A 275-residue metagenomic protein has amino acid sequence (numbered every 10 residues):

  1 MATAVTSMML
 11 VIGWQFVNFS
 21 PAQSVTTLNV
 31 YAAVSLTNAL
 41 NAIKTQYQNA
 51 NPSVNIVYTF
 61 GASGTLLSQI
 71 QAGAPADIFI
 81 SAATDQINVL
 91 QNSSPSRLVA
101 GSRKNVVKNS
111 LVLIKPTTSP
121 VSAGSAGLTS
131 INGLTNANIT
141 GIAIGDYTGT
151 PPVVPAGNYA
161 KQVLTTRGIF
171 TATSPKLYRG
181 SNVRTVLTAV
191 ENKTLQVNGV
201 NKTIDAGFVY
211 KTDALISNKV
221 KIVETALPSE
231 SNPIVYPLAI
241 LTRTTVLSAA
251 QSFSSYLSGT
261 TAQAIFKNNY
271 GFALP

Functional and structural regions predicted by a protein language model:
T3-Q15: Bacterial N-terminal signal peptides
I12-F16, P21-N51, N55-G64, S68-A72 (+3 more regions): Exported/periplasmic ABC-transporter solute-binding proteins
A74-A76: Short acidic/histidine-rich motifs immediately flanking catalytic phosphotransfer sites in two-component signaling
V99: Short loop/turn segments at strand-loop or loop-helix junctions that form parts of catalytic or ligand-binding pockets
